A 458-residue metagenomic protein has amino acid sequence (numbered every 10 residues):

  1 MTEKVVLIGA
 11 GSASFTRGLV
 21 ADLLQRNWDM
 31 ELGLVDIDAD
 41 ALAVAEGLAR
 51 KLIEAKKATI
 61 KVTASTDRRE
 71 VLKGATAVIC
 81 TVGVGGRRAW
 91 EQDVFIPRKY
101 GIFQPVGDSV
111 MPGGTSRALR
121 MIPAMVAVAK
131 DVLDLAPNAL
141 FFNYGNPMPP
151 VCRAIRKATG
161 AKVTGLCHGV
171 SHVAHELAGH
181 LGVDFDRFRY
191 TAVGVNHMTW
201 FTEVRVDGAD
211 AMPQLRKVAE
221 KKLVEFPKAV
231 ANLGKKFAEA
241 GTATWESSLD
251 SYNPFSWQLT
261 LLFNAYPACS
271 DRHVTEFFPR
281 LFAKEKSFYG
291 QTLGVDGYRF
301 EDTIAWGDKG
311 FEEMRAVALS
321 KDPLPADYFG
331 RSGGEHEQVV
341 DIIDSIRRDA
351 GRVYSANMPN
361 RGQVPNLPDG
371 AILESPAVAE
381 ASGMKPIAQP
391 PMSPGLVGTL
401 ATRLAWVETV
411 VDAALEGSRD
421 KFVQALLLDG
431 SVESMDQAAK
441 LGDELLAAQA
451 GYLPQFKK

Functional and structural regions predicted by a protein language model:
E3-L32: N-terminal Rossmann-like dinucleotide-binding module
W28-R50: NAD(P)-binding Rossmann-fold cofactor-contacting core
K61-G74: Short acidic low-complexity segments
K73, I79-C80, N143: Redox-cofactor binding/interface segments in oxidoreductases and associated redox assembly factors
V82-G85: Conserved NAD(P)H cofactor-binding loop of Rossmann-fold oxidoreductase domains
R88-K157: Rossmann-fold NAD(P)-binding glycine/threonine-rich loop
V128-P213: Internal, well-ordered domain-core segments that constitute the primary functional module of diverse proteins
G182-K458: Long, compositionally biased stretches enriched for glycine and/or charged residues
